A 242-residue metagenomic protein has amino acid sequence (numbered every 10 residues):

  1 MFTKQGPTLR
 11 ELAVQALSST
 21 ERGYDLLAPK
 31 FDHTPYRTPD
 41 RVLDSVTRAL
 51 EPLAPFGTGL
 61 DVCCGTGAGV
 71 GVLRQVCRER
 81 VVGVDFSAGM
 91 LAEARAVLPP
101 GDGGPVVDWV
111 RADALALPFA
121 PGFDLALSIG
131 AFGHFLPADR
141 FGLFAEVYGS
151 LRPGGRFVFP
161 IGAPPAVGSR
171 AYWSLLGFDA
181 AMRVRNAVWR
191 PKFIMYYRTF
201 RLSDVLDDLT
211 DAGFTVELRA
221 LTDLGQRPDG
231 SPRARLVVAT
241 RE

Functional and structural regions predicted by a protein language model:
M1-A54, V72: Conserved class I S-adenosyl-L-methionine
L60, T66-A116: Class I SAM-dependent methyltransferase SAM/SAH-binding core
L127: A conserved beta-strand element that flanks and buttresses the S-adenosyl-L-methionine
F141-P153: A short glycine-rich, Lys/Arg-flanked "PGG" loop and its adjoining helix->strand segment in the class I
V158-M182: Conserved class I S-adenosyl-L-methionine
Y196-G213: Short alpha-helix
F214-G225: Conserved S-adenosyl-L-methionine
G225-E242: Core SAM-dependent methyltransferase catalytic element
